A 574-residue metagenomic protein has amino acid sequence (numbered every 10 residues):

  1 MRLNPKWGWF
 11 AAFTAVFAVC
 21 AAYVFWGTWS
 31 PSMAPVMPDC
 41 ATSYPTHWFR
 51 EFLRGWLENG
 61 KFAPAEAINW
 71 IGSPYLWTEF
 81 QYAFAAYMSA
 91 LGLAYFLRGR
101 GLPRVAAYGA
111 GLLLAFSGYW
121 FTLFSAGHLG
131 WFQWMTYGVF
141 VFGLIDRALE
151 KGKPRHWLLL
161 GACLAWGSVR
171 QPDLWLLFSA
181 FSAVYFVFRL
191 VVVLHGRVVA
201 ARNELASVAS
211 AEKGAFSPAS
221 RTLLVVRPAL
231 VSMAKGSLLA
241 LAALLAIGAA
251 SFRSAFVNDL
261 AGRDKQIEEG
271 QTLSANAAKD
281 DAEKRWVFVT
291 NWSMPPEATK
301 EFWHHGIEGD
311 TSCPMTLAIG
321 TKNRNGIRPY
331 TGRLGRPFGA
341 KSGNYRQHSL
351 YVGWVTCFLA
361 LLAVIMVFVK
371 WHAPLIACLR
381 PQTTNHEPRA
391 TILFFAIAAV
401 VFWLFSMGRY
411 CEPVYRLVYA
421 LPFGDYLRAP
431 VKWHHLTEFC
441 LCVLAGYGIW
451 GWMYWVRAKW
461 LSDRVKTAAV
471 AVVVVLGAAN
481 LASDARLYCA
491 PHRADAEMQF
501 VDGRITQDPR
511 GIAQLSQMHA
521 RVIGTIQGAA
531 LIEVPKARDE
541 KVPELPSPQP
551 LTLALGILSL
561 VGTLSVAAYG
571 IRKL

Functional and structural regions predicted by a protein language model:
M1-V24, L224-A242, F358-L361, I365-W371 (+4 more regions): Start-transfer (signal-anchor) and selected internal transmembrane alpha helices of multi-pass inner/ER membrane
G8-S43, L239-A255, V401-L404, A478-L481: Transmembrane signal-anchor helices characteristic of membrane glycosylation enzymes that use polyprenol
F17-G92, F96, L112-F124, H128-M135 (+3 more regions): Membrane-interface coil-to-helix junctions
S43-P64, A246-A363, C489-I557: Periplasmic/ER-lumenal interhelical loops and adjacent helix-loop junctions in multi-pass membrane proteins
F84-R100, F358, V561-V566: Transmembrane-helix motifs of polytopic, lipid-linked glycan transferases
L97-F116, C378: Transmembrane-helix signature of polytopic, membrane-embedded enzymes that assemble or transfer cell-envelope glycans
G109-T122, L159-G167, A242, A246 (+1 more regions): Short aromatic/hydrophobic helix-turn
G127-Y137, L144, A148-A162, P172-W175 (+3 more regions): Contiguous transmembrane helix-bundle modules in multi-pass membrane proteins
